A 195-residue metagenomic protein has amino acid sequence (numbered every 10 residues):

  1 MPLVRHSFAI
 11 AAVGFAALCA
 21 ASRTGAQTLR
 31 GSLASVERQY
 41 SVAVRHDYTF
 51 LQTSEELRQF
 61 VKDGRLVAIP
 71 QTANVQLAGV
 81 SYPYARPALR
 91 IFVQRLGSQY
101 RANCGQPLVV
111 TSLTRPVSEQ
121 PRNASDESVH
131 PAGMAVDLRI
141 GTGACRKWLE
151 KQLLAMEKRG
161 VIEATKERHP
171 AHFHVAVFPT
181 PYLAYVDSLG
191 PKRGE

Functional and structural regions predicted by a protein language model:
M1-A11: Bacterial N-terminal signal peptides that target proteins for export
M1-L3, C19, A26: A cross-taxon signal for low-complexity, glycine/charged-rich
I10-C19: Bacterial N-terminal signal peptides
S22-F92, K166-P170, Y182-E195: Extracytoplasmic cell-surface/polysaccharide-interacting catalytic and binding patches
Q71-A78, C104-Q106, A132-V136, A171-F173: Envelope-exposed proteins and targeting segments
S81-Y100, G105, G143-K166: Long, well-ordered alpha-helical scaffolding segments within enzyme catalytic domains, especially pronounced
V93-N123: Extended, low-complexity, intrinsically disordered C-terminal regulatory tails of eukaryotic serine/threonine kinases
D126-E195: Catalytic cores and adjacent binding grooves of peptidoglycan-active enzymes
